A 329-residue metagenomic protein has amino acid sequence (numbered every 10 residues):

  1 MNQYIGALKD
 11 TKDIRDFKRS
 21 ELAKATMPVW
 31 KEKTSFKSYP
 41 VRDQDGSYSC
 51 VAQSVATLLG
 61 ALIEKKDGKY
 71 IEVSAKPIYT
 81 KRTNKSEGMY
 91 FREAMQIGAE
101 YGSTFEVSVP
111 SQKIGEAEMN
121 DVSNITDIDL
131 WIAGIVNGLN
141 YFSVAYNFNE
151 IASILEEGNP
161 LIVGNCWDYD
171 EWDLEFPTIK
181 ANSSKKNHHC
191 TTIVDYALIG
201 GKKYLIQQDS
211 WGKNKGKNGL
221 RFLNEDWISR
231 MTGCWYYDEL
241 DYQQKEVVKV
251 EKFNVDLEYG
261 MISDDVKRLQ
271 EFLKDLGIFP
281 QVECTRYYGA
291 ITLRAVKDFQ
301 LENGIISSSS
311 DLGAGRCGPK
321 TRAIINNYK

Functional and structural regions predicted by a protein language model:
M1-Y70, S86-E106: Structured alpha-helical subdomains that flank or immediately precede key functional sites
N2-I5, A56-G60, T83-Q208, K213-E246: Predominantly the structural core of cysteine protease catalytic domains
K37-Y48, T80-E87, N254-M261, Q281-C284 (+1 more regions): Second-shell loop/turn segments in exported
K66-Y70, F105-Q112, Q281-C284, S308-G313: Surface-exposed patches in mature extracellular/periplasmic domains of secreted proteins
Y242-R286: Acidic, Ser/Thr/Pro/Gly-enriched interdomain connector segments
K249-K252, A323-K329: Intrinsically disordered, low-complexity Ser/Thr-rich linker and spacer segments in cell-wall-related proteins
V296-F299: Conserved hydrophobic/aromatic packing and binding residues within compact polymer-binding modules
